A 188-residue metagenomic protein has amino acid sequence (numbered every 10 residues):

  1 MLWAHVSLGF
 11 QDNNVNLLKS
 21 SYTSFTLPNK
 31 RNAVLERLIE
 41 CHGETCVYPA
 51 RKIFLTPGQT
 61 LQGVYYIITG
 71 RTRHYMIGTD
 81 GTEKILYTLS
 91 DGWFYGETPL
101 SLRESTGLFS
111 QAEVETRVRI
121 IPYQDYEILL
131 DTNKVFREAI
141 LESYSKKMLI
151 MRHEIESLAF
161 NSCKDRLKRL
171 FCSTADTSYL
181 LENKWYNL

Functional and structural regions predicted by a protein language model:
M1-L17, L35-E36, K52-Q62, T88 (+2 more regions): Short N-terminal helix-initiation segments at or just after the protein's N-terminus
L2-A50, F94-Y95, P99-L100: Cyclic nucleotide-binding regulatory module and flanking cytosolic helices
N14, P28-N32, Y123, R137 (+3 more regions): A structural signal for well-ordered alpha-helical scaffolds and beta->alpha junctions
K52-V114: Cyclic nucleotide-binding regulatory domains
L86-S145, L149: Cyclic-nucleotide recognition modules
D131-L188: Polybasic "coupling" helices that flank or enter modular domains
